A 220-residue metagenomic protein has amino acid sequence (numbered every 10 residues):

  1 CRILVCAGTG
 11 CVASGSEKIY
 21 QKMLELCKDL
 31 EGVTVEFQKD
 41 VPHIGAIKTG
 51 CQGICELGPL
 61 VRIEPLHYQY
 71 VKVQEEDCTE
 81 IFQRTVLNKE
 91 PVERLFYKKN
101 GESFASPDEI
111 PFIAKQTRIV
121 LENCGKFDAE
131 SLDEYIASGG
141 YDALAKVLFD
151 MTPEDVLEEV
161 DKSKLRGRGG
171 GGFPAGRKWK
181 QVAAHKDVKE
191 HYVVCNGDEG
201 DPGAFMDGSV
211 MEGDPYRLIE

Functional and structural regions predicted by a protein language model:
C1-E220: Feature of Fe-S/electron-transfer and energy-metabolism proteins that preferentially highlights extended coupling
